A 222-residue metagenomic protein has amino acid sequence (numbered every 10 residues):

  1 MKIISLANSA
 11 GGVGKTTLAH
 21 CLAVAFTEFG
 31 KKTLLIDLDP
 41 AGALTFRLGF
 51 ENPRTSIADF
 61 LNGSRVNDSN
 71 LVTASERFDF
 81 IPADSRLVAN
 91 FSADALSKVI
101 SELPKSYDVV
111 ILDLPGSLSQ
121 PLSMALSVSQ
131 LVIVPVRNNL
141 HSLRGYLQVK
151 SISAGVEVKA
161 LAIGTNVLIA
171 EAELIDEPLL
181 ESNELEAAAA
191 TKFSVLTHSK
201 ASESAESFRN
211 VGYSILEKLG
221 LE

Functional and structural regions predicted by a protein language model:
K2-P40: Walker A/P-loop phosphate-binding motif and the immediately C-terminal alpha-helix
V13, A41-G42, L87, S117-Q120 (+1 more regions): Catalytic P-loop NTPase motifs of RecA-like helicase/translocase cores
L18, S92, G145-Y146: Residues at alpha-helix caps and immediate loop-helix transition turns in enzyme cores, especially N- and C-cap
H20, S97, A201-L216: Short, amphipathic alpha-helical "lid/cap" segments that border enzyme active or binding sites
H20, V24-E28, S127, S151 (+2 more regions): Short, well-ordered alpha-helices that flank and scaffold nucleotide-derived cofactor binding pockets
E28, K32-D108, A189-A190: P-loop/Walker-type NTP enzyme "switch/lid" segment
F29-L34, P104-K105, V109-A187: Conserved catalytic-core segment of NTP-binding enzymes
A189-S207: C-terminal boundary of histidine-terminating zinc-finger modules
